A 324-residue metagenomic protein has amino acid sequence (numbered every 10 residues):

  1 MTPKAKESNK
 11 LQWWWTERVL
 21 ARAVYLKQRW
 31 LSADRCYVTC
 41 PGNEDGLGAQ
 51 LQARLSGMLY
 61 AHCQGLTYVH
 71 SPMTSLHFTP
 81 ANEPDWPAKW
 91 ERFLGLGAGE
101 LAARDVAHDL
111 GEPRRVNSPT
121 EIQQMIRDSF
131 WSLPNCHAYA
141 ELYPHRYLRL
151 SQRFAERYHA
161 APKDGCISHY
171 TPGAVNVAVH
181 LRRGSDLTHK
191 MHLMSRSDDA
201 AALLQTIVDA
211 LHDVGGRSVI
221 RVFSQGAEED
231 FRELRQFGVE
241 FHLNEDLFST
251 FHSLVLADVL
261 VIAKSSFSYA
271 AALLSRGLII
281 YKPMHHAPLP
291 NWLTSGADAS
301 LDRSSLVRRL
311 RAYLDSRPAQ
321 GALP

Functional and structural regions predicted by a protein language model:
P3-Y37, L76-G216, Y313-P324: Secretory-pathway luminal glycosyltransferase catalytic domains
T39, T67-M73, A178-H180, R221-F223 (+2 more regions): A structural signal for short, well-ordered beta-strand segments and their strand-loop junctions that often border
N43-Q52, T188, M194: A short, glycine/small-residue-rich beta-strand->loop->alpha-helix junction that serves as a flexible
A49, H70, L76-A81, D186-H189 (+3 more regions): Short catalytic/ligand-binding loop motif for oxyanion handling, primarily in non-cytosolic enzymes, centered on
L51-C63, L203-L211: Histidine-anchored nucleotide/phosphate-binding helix
H62-T74, L274-S304: Gly/Pro- and small hydrophobic-enriched strand-loop and loop-to-helix capping segments that sit at the rims
L211-P283, L289, L293-S295: Donor-binding and catalytic core of enzymes assembling or modifying cell-surface/extracellular glycoconjugates
L293-P324: Acidic, PIN/NYN-like endoribonuclease modules and their adjacent C-terminal/linker elements
